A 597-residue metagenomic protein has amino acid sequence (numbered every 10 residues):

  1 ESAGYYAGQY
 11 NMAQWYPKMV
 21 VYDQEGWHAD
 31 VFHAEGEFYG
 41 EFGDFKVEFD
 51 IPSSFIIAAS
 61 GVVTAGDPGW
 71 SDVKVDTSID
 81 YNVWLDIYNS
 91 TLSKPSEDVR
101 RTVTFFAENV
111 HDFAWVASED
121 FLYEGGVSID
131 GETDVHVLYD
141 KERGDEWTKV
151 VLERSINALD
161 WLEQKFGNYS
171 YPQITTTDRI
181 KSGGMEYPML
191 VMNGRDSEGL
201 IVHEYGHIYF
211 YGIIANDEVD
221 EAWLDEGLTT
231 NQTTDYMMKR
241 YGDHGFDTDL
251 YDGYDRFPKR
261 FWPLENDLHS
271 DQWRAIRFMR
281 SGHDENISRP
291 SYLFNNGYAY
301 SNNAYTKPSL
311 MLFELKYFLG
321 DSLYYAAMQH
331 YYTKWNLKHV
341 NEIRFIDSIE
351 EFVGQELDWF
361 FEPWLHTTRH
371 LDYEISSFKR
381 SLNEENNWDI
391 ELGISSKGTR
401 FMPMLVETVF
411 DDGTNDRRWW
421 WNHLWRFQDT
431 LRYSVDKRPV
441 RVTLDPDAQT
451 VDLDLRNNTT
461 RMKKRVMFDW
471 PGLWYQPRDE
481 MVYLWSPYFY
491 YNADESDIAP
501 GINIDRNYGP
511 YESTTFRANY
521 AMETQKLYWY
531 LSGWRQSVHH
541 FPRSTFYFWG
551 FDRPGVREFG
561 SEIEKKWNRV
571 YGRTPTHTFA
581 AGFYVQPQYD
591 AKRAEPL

Functional and structural regions predicted by a protein language model:
E1-F45, G66, A448-D479: Glycine/proline-rich low-complexity spacer/linker segments in large multi-domain proteins
E1-G8, Y88-D98, L424-K437, D454: A surface-exposed beta-strand-loop module
M19-W27, A34-Y205, N231, D243: Hydrophobic helix-coil surface modules that form long, contiguous segments used for peptide/substrate interaction
A58-A59, V116, L357-D358, L371-P446: Beta-strand-rich binding/interaction modules
F105, H136-G393, V442: Hydrophobic alpha-helical and helix-loop surface patches within well-folded domains that function as non-catalytic
D412-T414, W421, D429-R438, T443-H540 (+2 more regions): Outer-membrane beta-barrel initiation region
P487-Y491, F516-Y520, F546-D552, S561-I563 (+1 more regions): Transmembrane beta-barrel strands of outer-membrane/channel proteins
